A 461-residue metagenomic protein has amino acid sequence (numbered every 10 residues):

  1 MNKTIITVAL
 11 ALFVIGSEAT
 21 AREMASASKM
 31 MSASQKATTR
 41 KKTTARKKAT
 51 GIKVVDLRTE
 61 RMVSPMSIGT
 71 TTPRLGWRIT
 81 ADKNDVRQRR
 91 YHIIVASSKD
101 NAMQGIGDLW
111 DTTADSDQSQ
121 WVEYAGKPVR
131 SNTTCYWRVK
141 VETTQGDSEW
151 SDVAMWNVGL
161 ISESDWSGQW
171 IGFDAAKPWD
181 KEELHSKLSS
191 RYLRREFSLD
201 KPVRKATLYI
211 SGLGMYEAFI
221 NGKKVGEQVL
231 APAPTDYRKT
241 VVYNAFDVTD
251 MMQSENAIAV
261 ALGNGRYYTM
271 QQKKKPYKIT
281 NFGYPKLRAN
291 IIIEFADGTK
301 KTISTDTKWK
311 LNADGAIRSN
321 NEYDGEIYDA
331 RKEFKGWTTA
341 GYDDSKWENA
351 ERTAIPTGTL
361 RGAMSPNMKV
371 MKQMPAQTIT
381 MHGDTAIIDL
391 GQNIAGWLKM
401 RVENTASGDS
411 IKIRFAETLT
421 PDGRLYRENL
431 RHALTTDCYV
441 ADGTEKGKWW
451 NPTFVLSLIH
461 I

Functional and structural regions predicted by a protein language model:
M1-A27, A33-A49: Bacterial Sec-dependent N-terminal signal peptides
V8-A9, K29, A330, K335: A ubiquitous, low-specificity "background" feature that marks scattered single residues across proteins without
T39, I459-I461: Cys/His-enriched low-complexity segments
T50-T134, R138-I459: Extracellular/oxidizing-compartment recognition motifs
